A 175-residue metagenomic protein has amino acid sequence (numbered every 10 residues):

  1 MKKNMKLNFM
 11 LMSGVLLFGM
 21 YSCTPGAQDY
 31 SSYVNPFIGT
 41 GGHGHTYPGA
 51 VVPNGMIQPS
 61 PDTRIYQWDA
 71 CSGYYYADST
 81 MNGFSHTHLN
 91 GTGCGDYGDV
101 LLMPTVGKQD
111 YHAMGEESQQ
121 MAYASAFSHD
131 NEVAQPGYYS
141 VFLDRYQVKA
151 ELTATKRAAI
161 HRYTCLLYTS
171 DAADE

Functional and structural regions predicted by a protein language model:
K2-M10: Bacterial N-terminal signal peptides that target proteins for export
L11-G19: Bacterial N-terminal signal peptides
G26-S170: Accessory carbohydrate-recognition regions in carbohydrate-active enzymes
D171-E175: A short, hydrophobic C-terminal helix/tail in secreted or cell-surface proteins
